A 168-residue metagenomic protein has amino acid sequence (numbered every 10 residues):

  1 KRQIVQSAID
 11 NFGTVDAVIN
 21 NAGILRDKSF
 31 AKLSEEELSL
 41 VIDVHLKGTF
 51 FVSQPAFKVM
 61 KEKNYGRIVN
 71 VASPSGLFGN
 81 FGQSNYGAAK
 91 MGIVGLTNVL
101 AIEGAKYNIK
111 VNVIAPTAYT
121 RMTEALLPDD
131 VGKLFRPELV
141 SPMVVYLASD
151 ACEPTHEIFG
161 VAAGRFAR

Functional and structural regions predicted by a protein language model:
S7-N20, R26, Y65, K110: A glycine-rich helix->loop->beta "capping" turn within Rossmann-like NAD(P)(H)-dependent oxidoreductase domains
G13, K58-V59, F78, V94 (+2 more regions): Active-site-adjacent segment of SDR/Rossmann-fold oxidoreductases
S29-F30, E37-S39: Substrate-binding pocket helix/loop in short-chain dehydrogenase/reductase
L33, G79-G87, L127: Active-site loop-to-helix junction immediately N-terminal to the catalytic Tyr of the SDR YXXXK motif in Rossmann-fold
S53, A89: Active-site helix of classical SDR
S73: Residue(s) in the substrate-gating loop at a strand-loop-helix junction that position the organic substrate next
V113, V131-R168: C-terminal helical subdomain
